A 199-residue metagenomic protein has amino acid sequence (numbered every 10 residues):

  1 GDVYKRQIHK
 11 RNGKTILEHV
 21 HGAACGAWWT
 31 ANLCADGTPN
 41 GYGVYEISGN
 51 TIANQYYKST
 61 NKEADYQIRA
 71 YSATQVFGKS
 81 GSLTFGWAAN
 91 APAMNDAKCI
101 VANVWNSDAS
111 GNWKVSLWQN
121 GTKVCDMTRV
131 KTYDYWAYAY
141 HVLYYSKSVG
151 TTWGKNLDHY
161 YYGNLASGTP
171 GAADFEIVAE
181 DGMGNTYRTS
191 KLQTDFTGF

Functional and structural regions predicted by a protein language model:
V3-Y4: Short, small-residue-biased leader/transition segments that mark boundaries at the very start of proteins
R11-N12: Glycan-recognition and catalytic cores of secretory/periplasmic carbohydrate-active enzymes
I16-S107, G111-Q119, Y160-S190: Binuclear metal-dependent phosphoesterase catalytic core
N112-A137: Extended low-complexity, serine/threonine- and proline-enriched intrinsically disordered segments
D134-N164: Aromatic sugar-binding surface patches on proteins that engage polysaccharides or sugar-phosphate polymers
L192-G198: Short beta-strand edge segments in extracellular beta-sheet folds
